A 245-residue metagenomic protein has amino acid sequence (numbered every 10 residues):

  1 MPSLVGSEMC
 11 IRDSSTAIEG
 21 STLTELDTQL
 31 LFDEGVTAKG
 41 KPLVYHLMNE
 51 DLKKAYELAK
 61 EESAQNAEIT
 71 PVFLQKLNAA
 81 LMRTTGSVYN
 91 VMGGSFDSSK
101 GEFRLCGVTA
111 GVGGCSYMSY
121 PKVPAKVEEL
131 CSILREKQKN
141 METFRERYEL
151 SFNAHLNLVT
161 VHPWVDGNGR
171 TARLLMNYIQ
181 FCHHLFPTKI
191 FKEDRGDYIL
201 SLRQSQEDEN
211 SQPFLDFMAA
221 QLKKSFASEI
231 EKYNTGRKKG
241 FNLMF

Functional and structural regions predicted by a protein language model:
S7-D166, R170-F245: FIC/Doc superfamily catalytic core
